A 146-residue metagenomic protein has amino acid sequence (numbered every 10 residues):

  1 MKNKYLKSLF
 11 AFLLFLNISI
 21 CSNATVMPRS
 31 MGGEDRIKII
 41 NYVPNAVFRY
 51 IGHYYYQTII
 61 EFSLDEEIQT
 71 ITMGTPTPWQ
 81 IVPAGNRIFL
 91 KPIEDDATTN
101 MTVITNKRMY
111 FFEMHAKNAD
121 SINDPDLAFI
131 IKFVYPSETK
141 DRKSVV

Functional and structural regions predicted by a protein language model:
M1-F10: Bacterial N-terminal signal peptides that target proteins for export
F10-S19: Bacterial N-terminal signal peptides
S22-V146: A general "mature secreted/periplasmic domain" signal
